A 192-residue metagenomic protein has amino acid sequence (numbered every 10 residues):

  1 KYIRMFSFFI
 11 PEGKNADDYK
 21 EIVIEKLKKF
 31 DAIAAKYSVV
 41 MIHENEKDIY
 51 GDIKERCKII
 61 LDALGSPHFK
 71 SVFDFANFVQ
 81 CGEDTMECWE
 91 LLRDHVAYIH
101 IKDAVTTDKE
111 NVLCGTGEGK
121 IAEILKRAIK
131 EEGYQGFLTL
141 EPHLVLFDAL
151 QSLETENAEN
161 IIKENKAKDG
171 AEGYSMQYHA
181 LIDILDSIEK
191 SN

Functional and structural regions predicted by a protein language model:
K1-K29, K36, V40, N77 (+3 more regions): Structural motif corresponding to the early beta-alpha repeats
F6, E44-E46, K102, E141: Active-site-proximal beta-strand/loop segments in catalytic clefts of secreted hydrolases
I22-E25, D52, K120: Short secondary-structure boundary/capping elements
D31-A32, E46: Short helix-to-loop capping/linker segments positioned immediately adjacent to catalytic or ligand/cofactor-binding
A32, K54-F73, V79-N192: Histidine-acidic metal/acid-base catalytic patches
V39-D52, F73: Aromatic-lined carbohydrate-recognition surfaces of secreted/lumenal glycan-active proteins
